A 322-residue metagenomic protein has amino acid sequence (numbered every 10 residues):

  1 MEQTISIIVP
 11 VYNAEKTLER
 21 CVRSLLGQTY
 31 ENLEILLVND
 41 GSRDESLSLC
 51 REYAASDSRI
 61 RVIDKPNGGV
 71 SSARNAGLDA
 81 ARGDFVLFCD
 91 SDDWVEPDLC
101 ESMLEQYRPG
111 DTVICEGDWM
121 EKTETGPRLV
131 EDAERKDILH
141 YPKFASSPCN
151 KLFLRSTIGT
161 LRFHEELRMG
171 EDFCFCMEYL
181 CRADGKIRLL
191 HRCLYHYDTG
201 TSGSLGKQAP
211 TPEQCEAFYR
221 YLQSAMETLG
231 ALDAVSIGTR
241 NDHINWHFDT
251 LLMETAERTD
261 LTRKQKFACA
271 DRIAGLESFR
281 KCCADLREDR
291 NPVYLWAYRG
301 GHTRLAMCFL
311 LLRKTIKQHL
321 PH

Functional and structural regions predicted by a protein language model:
M1-S24: N-proximal low-complexity "stem/linker" segments adjacent to membrane-targeting elements
R23-N32: Short, acidic, metal-binding catalytic loop of nucleotide-sugar glycosyltransferases
S24, N39-S48, P66, D90: A conserved acidic beta->alpha catalytic loop
K65-A81: Glycine-rich, basic loop-to-helix element that forms the pyrophosphate-binding segment of sugar-nucleotide handling
V86: Short aromatic/hydrophobic "clamp" motif used to bind/position activated sugar donors
D98-P127: Conserved donor NDP-sugar-binding/catalytic core segment of glycosyltransferases
K136-Q214: Conserved nucleotide-sugar donor-binding catalytic segment
E257-H322: Membrane-interface aromatic/basic loop that binds lipid-linked glycans or pyrophosphate carriers, typified by
